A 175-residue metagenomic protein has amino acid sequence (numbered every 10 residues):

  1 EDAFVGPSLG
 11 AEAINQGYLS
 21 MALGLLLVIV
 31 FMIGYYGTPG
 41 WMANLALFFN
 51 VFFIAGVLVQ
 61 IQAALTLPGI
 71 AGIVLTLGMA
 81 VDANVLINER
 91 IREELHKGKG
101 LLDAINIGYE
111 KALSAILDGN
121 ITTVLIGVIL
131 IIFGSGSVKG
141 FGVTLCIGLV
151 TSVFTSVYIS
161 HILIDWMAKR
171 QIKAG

Functional and structural regions predicted by a protein language model:
E1-A22, Q171, G175: Structural signature of multi-pass, alpha-helical inner-membrane proteins
L9, M32-Y36, V57-P68, I73 (+5 more regions): Hydrophobic alpha-helical bundle architecture
A11-P68, I132-S137: Interfacial segments of transmembrane alpha-helices in multi-pass membrane proteins
W41-Q62, I73-A80, F141-S156: Small-residue-enriched core segments of transmembrane alpha-helices in multipass membrane transport and channel
G56-V57, E93-G175: Hydrophobic alpha-helical transmembrane segments of membrane transport and translocation systems, primarily multi-pass
V81-N84, N88-I91, H161: Membrane-embedded alpha-helices of multi-pass transport/permease systems
